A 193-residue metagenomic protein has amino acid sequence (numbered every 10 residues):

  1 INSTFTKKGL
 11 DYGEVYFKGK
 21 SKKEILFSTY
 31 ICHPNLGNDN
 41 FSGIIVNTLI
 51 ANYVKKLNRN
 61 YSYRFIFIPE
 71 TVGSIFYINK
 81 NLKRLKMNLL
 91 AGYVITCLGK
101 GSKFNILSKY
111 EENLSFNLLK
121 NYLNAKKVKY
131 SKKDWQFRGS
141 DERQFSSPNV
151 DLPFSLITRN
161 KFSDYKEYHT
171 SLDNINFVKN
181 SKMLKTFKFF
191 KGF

Functional and structural regions predicted by a protein language model:
T6: Cysteine-nucleophile amide-bond enzymes
G9-E14, I25-L26, I31-N117, Y122 (+1 more regions): Acidic/histidine-rich catalytic neighborhood of metal-dependent amide-processing enzymes
G13-F17, I157: Short beta-strand element of the conserved SAM-dependent methyltransferase core
G19-E24: Proline/glycine-enriched tight loop/beta-turn segments at coil->beta junctions that connect or precede beta-strands
N105-F193: Active-site-adjacent substrate-binding region of metalloamidase/peptidase-like peptide-processing proteins
